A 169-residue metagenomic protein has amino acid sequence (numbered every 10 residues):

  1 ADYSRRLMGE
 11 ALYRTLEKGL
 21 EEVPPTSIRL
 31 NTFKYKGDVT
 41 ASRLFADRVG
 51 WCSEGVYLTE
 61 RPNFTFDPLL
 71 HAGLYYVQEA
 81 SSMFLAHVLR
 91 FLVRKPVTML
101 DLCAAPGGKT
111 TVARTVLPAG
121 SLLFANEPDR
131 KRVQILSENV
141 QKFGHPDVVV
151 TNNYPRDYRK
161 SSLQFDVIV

Functional and structural regions predicted by a protein language model:
A1-V169: S-adenosylmethionine
